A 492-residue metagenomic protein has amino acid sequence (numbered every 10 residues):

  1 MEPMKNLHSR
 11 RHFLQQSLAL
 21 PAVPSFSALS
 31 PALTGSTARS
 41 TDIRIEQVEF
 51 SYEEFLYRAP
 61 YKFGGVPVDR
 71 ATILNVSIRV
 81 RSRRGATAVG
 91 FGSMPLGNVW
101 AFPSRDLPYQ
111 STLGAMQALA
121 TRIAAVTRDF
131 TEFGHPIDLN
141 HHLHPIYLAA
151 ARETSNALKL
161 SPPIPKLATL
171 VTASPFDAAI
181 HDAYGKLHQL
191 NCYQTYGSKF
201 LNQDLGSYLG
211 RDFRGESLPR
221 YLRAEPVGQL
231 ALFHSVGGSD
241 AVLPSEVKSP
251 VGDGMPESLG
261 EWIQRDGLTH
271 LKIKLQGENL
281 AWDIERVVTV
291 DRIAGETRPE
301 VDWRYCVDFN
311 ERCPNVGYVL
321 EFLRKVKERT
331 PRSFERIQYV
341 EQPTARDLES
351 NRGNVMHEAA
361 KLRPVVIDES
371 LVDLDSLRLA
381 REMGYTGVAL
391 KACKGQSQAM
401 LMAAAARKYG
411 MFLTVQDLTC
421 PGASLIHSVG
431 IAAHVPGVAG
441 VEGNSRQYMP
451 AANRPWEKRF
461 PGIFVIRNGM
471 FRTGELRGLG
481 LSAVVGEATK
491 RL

Functional and structural regions predicted by a protein language model:
E2-P21: N-terminal secretory signal peptides and thylakoid transit peptides that target proteins across membranes
T37-S77: Short, Gly/Pro- and small/polar-rich lid/capping loops
V76, G85, F176, Q189 (+2 more regions): Conserved, mostly hydrophobic/aromatic
A88-L190, Q194, S198-K199: Metal- or metallocofactor-binding catalytic centers and their adjacent structured scaffolds across diverse enzyme
F233-P256: Active-site mouth loops of central-metabolism enzymes
K248-I263, V372-L379: Short, acidic/polar
H270-T419, A423-L425: Catalytic core of soluble alpha/beta enzymes
L418-L492: Flexible C-terminal active-site loop/helix
